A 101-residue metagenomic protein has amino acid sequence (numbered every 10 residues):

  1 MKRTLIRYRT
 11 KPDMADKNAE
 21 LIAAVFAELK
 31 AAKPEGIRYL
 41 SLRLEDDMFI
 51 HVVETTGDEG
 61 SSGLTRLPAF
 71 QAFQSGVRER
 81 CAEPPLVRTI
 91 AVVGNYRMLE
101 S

Functional and structural regions predicted by a protein language model:
K2-R9, I50-H51: Active-site-flanking beta-strand signature of metal-NTP-handling nucleotidyl enzymes and homologous cyclase-like
R3, R38-Y39: Short hydrophobic/aromatic beta-strand element in the GNAT-like acyltransferase core that lines or flanks the acyl-donor
R9-E20: Short, surface-exposed ligand-recognition loops at beta-strand->loop->(often short) alpha-helix junctions that present
M14-D16, E59-S61, N95: Residue-level signal for secondary-structure boundary sites
A24, E28-R38, E54-T89: An amphipathic, aromatic/His-enriched active-site/gating alpha helix that lines ligand/cofactor pockets
S41-D46: A short beta-turn/loop motif at secondary-structure boundaries
H51-V53, L99-E100: Short, well-ordered secondary-structure micro-motifs
I90-S101: Short, low-order "capping/linker" segments at domain edges
